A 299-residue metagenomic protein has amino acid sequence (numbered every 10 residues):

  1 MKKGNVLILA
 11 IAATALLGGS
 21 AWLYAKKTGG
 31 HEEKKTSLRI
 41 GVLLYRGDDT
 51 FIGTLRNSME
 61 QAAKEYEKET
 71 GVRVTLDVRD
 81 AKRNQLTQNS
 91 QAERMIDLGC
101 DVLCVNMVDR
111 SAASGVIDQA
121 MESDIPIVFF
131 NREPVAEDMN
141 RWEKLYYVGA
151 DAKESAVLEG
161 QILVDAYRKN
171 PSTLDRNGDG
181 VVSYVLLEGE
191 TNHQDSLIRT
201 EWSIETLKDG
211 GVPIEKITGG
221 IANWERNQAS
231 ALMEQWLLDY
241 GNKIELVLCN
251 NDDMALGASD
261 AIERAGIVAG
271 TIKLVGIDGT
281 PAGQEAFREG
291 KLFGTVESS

Functional and structural regions predicted by a protein language model:
K2-S299: A residue-level marker of the well-folded mature domains of exported/periplasmic proteins
